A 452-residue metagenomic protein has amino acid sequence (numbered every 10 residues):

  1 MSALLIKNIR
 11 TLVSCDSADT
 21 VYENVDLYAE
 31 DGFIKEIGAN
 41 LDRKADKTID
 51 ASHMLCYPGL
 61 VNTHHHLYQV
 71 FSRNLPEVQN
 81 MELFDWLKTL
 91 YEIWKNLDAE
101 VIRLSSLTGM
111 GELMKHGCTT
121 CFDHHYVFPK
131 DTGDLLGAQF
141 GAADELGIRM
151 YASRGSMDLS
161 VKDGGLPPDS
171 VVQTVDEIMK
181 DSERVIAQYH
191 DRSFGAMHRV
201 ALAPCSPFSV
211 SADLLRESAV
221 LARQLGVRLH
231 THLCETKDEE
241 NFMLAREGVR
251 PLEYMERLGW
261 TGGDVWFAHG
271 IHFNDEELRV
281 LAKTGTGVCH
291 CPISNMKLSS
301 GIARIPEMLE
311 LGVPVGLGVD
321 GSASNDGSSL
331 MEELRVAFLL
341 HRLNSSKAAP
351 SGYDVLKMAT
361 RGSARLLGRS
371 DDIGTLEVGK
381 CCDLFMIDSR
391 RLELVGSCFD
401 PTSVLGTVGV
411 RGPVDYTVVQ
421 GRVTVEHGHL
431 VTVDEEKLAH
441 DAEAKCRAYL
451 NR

Functional and structural regions predicted by a protein language model:
M1-R43, M54-L55: N-terminal metal-binding scaffold of metallo-dependent hydrolase/deaminase domains
L4-N8, D42-T89, L107, G111-K115 (+1 more regions): Replace "His-x-His-based motif
F71-I102, D131, L159-V175, K237-D264 (+2 more regions): Active-site gating loops and adjacent loop-to-helix segments of metal-dependent hydrolytic enzymes
R73-H124, P129-R149, M179-F194, E443-N451: Alpha-helical scaffold segments that flank or form the walls of functional sites
D131-G270, E276: Metal-coordinating catalytic core of metallo-dependent amide/deamination hydrolases
K162, K237-V249, E277-R279, S299-M308 (+2 more regions): Histidine/acidic-residue-rich catalytic or RNA/ligand-binding cores of hydrolases and nuclease-related proteins
R257-D264, P306-R391, T407-V410: His/Asp/Glu-enriched, well-ordered alpha-helical/loop segment that forms or immediately abuts the divalent-metal
C381-A439: C-terminal cap of metal-dependent C-N hydrolases
